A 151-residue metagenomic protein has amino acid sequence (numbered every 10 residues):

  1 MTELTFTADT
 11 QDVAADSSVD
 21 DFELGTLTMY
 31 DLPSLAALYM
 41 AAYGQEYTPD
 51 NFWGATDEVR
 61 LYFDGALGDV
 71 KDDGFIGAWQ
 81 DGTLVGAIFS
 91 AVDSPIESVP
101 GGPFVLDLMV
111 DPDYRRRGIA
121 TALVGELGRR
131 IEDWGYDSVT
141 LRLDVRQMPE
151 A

Functional and structural regions predicted by a protein language model:
M1, T121, V145-A151: Conserved active-site alpha-helix within GNAT-family acetyltransferase domains
M1-D21: Acyl-donor-binding surface of acyltransferase catalytic domains
E23-M40: A short beta-loop-alpha structural element at the N-terminal edge of CoA-dependent acyl/N-acetyltransferase catalytic
Y43-F63: Conserved GNAT-fold acetyl-CoA-binding loop/helix
F75-G77, T83-V92, F104, M109: Conserved beta-strand in the GNAT
S94-V105, R115, W134-D137: A conserved beta-turn-beta hairpin within the catalytic core of GNAT-like acetyltransferases that forms part
D107-V110, R116-R129, D133: Conserved acetyl-CoA-binding loop-helix of GNAT-fold acetyltransferases
I131-D144: Conserved GNAT acetyl-CoA-binding A-motif
